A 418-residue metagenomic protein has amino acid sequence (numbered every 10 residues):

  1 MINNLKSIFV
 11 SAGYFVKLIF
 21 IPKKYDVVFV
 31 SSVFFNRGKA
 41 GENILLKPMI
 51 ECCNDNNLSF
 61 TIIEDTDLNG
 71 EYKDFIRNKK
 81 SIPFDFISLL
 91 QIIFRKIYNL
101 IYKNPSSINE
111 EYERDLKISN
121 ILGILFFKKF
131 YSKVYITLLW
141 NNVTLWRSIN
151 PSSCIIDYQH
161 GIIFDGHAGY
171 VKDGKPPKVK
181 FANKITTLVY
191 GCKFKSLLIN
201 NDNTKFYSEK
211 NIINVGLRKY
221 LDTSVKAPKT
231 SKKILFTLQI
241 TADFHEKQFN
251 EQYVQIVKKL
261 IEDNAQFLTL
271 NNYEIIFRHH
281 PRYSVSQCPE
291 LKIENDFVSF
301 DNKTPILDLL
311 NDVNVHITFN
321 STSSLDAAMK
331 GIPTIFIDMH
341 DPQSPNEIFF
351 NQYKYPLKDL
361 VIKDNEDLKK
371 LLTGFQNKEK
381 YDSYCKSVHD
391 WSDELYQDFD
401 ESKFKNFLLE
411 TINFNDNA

Functional and structural regions predicted by a protein language model:
M1-S208, N214: Active-site and donor-binding regions of nucleotide-sugar-utilizing enzymes
V28-F34, E64-D67, Q159-G161, V215-R218 (+3 more regions): Short loop/turn segments at strand-loop or loop-helix junctions that form parts of catalytic or ligand-binding pockets
V33-E42, V171, A242-I256, P345-E347: Short, flexible/disordered intra-domain loops and linkers
L139-N141, Y190-F194, H279-P281, N320-S321 (+1 more regions): Helix N-cap/beta->alpha junction signal
E209, N214, P289-N295, T322-L395: Catalytic binding pocket for nucleotide-activated donors in carbohydrate/polymer assembly enzymes
I213-P289: Conserved catalytic-core segment of nucleotide-activated headgroup transferases in glycan assembly
R278-K330: Donor nucleotide-activated moiety binding/catalytic core segment of transferases that use nucleotide-activated donors
E394-A418: C-terminal alpha-helical cap of glycosyltransferases
